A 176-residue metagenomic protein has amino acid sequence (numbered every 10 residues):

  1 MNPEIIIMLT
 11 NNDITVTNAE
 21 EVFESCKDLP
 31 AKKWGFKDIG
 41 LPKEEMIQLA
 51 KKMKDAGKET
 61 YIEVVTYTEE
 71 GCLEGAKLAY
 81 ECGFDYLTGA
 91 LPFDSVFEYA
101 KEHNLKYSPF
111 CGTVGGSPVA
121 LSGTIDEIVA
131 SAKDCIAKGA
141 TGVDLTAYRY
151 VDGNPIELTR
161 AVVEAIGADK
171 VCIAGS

Functional and structural regions predicted by a protein language model:
M1-T60, T66-E70, A76-C82, T124 (+1 more regions): Conserved N-terminal beta1-alpha1 strand-loop-helix module at the mouth
P3-T10, K32-F36, T60-V64, L87-G89 (+3 more regions): Hydrophobic faces of well-ordered beta-strands that scaffold small-molecule active sites in alpha/beta enzyme cores
K43-M46, C72, F93-F97, P155 (+1 more regions): Short, well-ordered alpha-helical microsegments
G57, V65, G71-V151, E164-A165: Conserved anion-binding
G153-I156, S176: Short, well-ordered coil↔helix boundary/capping segments
E157-K170: Short, electropositive alpha-helical surface patch
